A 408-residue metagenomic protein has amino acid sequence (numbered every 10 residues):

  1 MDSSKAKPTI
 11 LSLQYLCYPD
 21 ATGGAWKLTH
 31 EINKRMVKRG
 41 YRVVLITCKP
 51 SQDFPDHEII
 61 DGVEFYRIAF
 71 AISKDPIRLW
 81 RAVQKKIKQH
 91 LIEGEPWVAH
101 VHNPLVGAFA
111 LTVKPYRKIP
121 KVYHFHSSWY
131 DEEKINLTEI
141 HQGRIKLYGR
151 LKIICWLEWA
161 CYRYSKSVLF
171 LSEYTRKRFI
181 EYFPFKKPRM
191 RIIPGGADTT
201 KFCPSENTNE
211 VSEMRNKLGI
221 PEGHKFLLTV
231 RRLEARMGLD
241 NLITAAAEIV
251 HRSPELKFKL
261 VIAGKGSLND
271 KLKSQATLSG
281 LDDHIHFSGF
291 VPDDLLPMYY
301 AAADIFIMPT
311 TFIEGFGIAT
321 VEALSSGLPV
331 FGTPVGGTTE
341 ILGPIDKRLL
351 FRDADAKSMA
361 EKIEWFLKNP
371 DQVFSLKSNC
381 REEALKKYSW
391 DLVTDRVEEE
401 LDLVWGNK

Functional and structural regions predicted by a protein language model:
L11, P221-M237, I243-A246: Conserved donor-binding/catalytic core segment of Leloir-type glycosyltransferases
V101-V106, F125-H126: Short His-centered aromatic/hydrophobic patch
V122-W159, T200, P204-S205: Acceptor-binding helix/loop patch of EC 2.4 sugar-transfer enzymes, predominantly nucleotide-sugar-dependent
Y174, G196: Carbohydrate-associated surface elements
K271-V291: Nucleotide-activated donor-binding/catalytic signature segment of Leloir-type glycosyltransferases, i.e., the conserved
F290-V291, M298-A303: Short alpha-helical donor nucleotide-sugar binding micro-motif in glycosyltransferases
T320, P329-G332: Short hydrophobic beta-strand element within catalytic cores of glycosyltransferases and related nucleotide-activated
P344-A356, W365-D371: Conserved acidic donor-binding segment of nucleotide-sugar-dependent glycosyltransferases
